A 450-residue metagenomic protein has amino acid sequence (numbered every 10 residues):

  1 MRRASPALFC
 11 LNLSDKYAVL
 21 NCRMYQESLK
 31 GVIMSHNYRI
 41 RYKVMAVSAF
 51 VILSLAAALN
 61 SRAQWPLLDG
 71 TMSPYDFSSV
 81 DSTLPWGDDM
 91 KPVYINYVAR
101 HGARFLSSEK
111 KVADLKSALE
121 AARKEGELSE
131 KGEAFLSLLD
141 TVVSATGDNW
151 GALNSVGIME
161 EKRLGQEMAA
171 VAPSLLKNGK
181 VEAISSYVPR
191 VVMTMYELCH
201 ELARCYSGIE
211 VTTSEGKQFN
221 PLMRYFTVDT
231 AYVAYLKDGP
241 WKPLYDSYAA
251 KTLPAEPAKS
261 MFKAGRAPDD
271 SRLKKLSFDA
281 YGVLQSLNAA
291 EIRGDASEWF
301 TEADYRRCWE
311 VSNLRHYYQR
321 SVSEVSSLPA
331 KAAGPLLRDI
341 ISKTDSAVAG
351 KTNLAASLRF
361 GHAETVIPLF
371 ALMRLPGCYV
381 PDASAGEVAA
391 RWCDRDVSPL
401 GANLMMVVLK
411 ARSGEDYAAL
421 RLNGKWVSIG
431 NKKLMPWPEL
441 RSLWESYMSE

Functional and structural regions predicted by a protein language model:
M1-Q64: Bacterial Sec-dependent N-terminal signal peptides
A63-E182, S186-S357, G361-E450: Signature for phosphate-centric chemistry
